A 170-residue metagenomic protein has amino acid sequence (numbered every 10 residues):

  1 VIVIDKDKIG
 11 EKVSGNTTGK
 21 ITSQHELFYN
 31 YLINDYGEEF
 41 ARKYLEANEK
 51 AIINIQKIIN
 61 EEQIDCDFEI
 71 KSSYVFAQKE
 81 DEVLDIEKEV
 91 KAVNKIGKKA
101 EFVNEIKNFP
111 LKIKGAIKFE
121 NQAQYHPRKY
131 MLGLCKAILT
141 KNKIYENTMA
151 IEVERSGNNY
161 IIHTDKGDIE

Functional and structural regions predicted by a protein language model:
V1-N16: Glycine-rich FAD pyrophosphate-binding loop
I2-D5, E69-K71, V103-K107, N147-I151: Beta-strand segments within the central parallel beta-sheet cores of soluble alpha/beta enzyme folds
T18-S23, I86, E120: Short, hinge-like loop/turn segments at secondary-structure boundaries
Q24-N104: Dinucleotide-binding Rossmann-like beta1-alpha1 core, especially the glycine-rich loop that anchors the ADP
E38, D65-V75, N104-A137: Helix-loop-beta segment of a Rossmann-like dinucleotide-binding subdomain
L84-D85, K91-I96, A116-I169: Helical element adjacent to the flavin cofactor pocket in flavoenzyme catalytic cores
